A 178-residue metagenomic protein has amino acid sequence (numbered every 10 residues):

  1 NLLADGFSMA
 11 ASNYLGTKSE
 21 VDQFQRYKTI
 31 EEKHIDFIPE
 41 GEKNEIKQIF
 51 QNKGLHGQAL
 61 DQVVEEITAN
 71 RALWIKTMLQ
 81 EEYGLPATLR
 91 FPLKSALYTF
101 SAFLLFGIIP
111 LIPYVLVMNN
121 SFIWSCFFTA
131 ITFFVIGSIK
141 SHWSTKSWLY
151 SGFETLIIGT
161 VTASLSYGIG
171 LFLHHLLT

Functional and structural regions predicted by a protein language model:
N1-G16: Internal alpha-helical transmembrane segments
A11, F50, L60, F103 (+2 more regions): Residue-level signature of catalytic and energy-coupling elements of molecular machines, predominantly ATP/GTP-dependent
T17-T99: Cytosol/matrix-facing amphipathic helices and coiled-coil assembly/linker segments of eukaryotic membrane proteins
T99-P110: Core segments of transmembrane alpha-helices that mediate helix-helix packing or line hydrophobic substrate/ligand
I109-Y114, I139-S141: Generic transmembrane alpha-helix signature in multi-pass membrane proteins, especially transporters/channels
N119-I131: Structural signature of hydrophobic alpha-helical transmembrane segments
V135-V161: Interfacial loop-to-transmembrane junctions
Y167-T178: Juxtamembrane boundary at the C-terminal end of a transmembrane helix
